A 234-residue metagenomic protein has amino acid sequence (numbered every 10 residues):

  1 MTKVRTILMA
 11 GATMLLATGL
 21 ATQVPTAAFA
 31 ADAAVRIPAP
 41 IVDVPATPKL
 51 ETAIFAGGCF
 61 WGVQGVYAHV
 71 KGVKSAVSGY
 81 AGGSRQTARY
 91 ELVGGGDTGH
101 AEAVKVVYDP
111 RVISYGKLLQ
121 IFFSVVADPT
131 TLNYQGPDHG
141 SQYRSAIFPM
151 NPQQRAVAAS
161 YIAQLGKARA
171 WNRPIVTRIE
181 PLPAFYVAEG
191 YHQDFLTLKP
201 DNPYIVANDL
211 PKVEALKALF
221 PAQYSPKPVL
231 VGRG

Functional and structural regions predicted by a protein language model:
T2-L8, L15-G234: Flexible coil/turn and secondary-structure edge motifs
